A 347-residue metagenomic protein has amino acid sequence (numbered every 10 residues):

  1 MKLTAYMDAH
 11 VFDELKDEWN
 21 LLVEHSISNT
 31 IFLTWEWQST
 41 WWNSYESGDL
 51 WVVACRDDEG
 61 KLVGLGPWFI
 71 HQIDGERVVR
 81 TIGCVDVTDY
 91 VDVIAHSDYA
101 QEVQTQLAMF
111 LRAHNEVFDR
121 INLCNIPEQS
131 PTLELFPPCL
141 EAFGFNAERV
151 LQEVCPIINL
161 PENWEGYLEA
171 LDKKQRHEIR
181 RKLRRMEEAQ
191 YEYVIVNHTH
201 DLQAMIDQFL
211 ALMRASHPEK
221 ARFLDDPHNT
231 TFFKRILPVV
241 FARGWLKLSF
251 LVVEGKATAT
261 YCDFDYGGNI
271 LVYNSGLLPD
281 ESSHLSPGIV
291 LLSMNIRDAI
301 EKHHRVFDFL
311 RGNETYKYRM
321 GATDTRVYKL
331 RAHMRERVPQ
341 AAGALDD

Functional and structural regions predicted by a protein language model:
L3-C84, N125-C155, N159-S283: A conserved beta-strand-loop-helix scaffold within acyl/acetyltransferase catalytic domains
T88-A100, S275-L285: A short, internal acetyl-CoA/4′-phosphopantetheine-binding micro-motif in the GNAT/acyltransferase core
Y99-F110, S283-I296: Conserved acetyl-CoA-binding loop-helix of GNAT-fold acetyltransferases
L111, N115, V240, A299: Hydrophobic pocket-lining residues that define ligand/cofactor binding sites across diverse proteins
E116-I126, A299-L310: Conserved GNAT acetyl-CoA-binding A-motif
G255, G288-L291, N295, A299 (+2 more regions): Hydrophobic, well-ordered secondary-structure elements that form the walls of internal hydrophobic environments
H303-R335: Substrate-binding beta-hairpin/strand module that engages nucleic acids
A332-D347: Membrane-proximal basic amphipathic "stem/tether" segments
